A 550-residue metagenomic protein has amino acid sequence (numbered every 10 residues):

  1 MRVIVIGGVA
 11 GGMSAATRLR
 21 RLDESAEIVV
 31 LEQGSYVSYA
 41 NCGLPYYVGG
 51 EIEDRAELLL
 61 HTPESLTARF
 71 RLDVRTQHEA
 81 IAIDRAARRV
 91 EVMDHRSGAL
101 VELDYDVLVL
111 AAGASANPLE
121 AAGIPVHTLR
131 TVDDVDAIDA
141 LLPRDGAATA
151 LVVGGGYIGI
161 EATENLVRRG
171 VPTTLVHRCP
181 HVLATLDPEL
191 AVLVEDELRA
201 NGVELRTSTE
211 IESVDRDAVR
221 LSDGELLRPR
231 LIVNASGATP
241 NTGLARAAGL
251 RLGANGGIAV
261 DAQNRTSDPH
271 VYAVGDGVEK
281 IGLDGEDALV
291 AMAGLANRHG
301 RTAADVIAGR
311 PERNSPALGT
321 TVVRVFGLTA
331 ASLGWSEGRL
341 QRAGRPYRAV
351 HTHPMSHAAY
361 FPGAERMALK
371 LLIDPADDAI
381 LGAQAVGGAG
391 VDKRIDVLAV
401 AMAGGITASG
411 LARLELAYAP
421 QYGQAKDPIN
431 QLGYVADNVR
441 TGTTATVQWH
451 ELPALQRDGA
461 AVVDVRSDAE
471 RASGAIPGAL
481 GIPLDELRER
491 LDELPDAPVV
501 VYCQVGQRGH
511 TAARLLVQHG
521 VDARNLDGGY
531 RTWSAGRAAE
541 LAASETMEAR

Functional and structural regions predicted by a protein language model:
M1-R2, G277-A389, P420-Q424, P428-A454 (+1 more regions): Mid-to-C-terminal Rossmann-like scaffold of FAD/NAD(P)H-dependent oxidoreductases
M1-V74, A150, T163-L186, T320 (+3 more regions): Beta1-alpha1 glycine-rich phosphate/pyrophosphate-binding loop at the start of Rossmann-like nucleotide-binding domains
R18-Y105, D187-E204, E337-R339, Q431-Y434 (+1 more regions): N-terminal Rossmann-like dinucleotide/flavin-binding domain of flavoprotein oxidoreductases that bind FAD/FMN
S25-E27, R75-R96, L103, R168-A262 (+1 more regions): A Rossmann-like FAD-binding core segment of flavoenzymes
L59, A147-A150, Y157-E212, V290-A296 (+3 more regions): Rossmann-like dinucleotide-binding cores of NAD(P)H-dependent redox enzymes
L110-R169, E204, V260-A262, I482-E489 (+1 more regions): Glycine-rich dinucleotide-binding loop and its adjacent helix/turn
I124-G146, D217-R220, L226-T302, V397 (+1 more regions): FAD-site-proximal beta/loop scaffold in flavoenzymes
S409-A461, D468-V500, Q504-R550: Rhodanese-like catalytic fold shared by cysteine-dependent sulfurtransferases and DSP/PTP-type phosphatases
